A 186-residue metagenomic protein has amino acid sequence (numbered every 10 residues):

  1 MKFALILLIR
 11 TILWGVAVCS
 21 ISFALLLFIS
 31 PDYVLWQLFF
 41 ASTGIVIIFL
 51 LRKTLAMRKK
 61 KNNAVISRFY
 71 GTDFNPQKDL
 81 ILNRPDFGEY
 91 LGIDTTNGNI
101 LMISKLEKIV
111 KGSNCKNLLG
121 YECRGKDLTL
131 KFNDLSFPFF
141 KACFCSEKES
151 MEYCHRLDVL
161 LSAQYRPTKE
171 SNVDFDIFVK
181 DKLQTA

Functional and structural regions predicted by a protein language model:
M1-V18: Juxtamembrane interface helix immediately N-terminal to a transmembrane segment
L13, A17, A24, A41-G44: Small-residue hotspots
V18, S22-L26, R52, A56: Membrane-water interface at transmembrane helix exits
I21-F39: Membrane-interfacial hairpin junctions
Y33-G98: Anionic N-terminal interaction surfaces
L80, D86-G88, K111-S113, F137-F144: Generic detection of short hydrophobic beta-strand segments and adjacent strand-loop junctions
T95-D127: Phosphoinositide-binding peripheral membrane targeting modules
L119-A186: Acidic, Ser/Thr- and proline-rich intrinsically disordered linker/docking segments of eukaryotic scaffolds
